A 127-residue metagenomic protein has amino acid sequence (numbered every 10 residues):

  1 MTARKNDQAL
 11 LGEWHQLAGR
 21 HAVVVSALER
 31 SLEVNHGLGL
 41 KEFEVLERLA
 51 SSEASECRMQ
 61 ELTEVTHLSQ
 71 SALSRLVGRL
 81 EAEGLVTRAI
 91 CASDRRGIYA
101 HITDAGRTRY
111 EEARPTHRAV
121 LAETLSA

Functional and structural regions predicted by a protein language model:
M1-H36, E83-L85: N-terminal leader segment of winged-helix/HTH proteins
N6-A9, L38, C57, I102 (+1 more regions): Alpha-helical hairpin
W14, V65, Y99: Short aromatic/hydrophobic contact patches that present stacked aromatics for nucleic-acid/ligand binding
S26-S69: N-terminal helix-turn-helix DNA-binding core of bacterial DNA-binding proteins
M59, V77-G78: Short, hydrophobic-biased segments on the C-terminal half of alpha helices that form "recognition helices"
G78-A127: Charged, amphipathic alpha-helical coiled-coil/dimerization segments
